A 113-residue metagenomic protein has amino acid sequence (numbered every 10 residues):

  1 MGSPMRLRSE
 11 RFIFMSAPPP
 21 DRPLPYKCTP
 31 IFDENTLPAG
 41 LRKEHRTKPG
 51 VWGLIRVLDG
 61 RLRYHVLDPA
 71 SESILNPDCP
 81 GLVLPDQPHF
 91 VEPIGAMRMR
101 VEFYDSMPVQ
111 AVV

Functional and structural regions predicted by a protein language model:
M1-F14: N-terminal amphipathic/basic-hydrophobic helices that include classical n-h-c signal peptides and signal-anchor
P18-F32: Transition segment at domain starts
P30-P49, L82-P85: Conserved short histidine dyad/triad with adjacent acidic residue
G50-R63: Short, conserved beta-strand element in jelly-roll/cupin
R56, C79-L82, G95: Beta-strand-centric surfaces of beta-sandwich/beta-rich domains
P69-D86: Short acidic-glycine-tyrosine-enriched beta hairpin
D86-V109: Ligand-binding loop in jelly-roll beta-barrel domains
